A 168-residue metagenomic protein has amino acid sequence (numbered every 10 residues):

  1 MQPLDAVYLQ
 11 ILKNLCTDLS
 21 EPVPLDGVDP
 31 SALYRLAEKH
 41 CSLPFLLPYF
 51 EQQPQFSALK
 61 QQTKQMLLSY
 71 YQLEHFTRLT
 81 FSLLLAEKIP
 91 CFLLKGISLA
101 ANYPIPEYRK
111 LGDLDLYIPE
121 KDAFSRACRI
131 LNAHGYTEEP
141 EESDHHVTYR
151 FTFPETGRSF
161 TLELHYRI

Functional and structural regions predicted by a protein language model:
M1-G112, I118-I168: Conserved NTP-donor binding/palm subdomain of two-metal-ion nucleotidyltransferases/polymerases, i.e., the charged
